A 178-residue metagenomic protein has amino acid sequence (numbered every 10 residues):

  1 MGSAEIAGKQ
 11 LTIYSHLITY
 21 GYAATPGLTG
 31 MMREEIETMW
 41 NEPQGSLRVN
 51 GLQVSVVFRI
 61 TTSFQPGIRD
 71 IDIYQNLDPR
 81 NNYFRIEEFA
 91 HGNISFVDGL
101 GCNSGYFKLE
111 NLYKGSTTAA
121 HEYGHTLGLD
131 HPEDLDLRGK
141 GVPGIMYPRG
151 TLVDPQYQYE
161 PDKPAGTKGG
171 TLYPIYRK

Functional and structural regions predicted by a protein language model:
G2-M32: Fold-level signature of zinc-dependent metallopeptidase catalytic domains
T12-S15, T126, G144-Y147: Structural recognition of the beta-strand scaffold that forms the well-ordered cores of secreted hydrolase catalytic
T19, Q75-P79, G150: Non-catalytic surface loops within mature trypsin-like serine protease
P26-R138: Metzincin-family zinc-dependent endopeptidase catalytic domain
V97-K114, E133-K178: Metalloprotease/metallohydrolase-associated module, dominated by Zn2+-dependent proteases
